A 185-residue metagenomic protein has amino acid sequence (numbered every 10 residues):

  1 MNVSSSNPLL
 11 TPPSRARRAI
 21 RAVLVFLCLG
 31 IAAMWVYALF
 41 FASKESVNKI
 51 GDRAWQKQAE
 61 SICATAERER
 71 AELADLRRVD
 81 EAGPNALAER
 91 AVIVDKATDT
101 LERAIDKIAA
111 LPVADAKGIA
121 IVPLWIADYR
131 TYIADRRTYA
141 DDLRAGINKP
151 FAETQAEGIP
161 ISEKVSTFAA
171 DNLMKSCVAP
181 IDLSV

Functional and structural regions predicted by a protein language model:
M1-I20: Terminal targeting segments of Actinobacterial cell-envelope proteins
R21-L39: Hydrophobic membrane-insertion alpha-helices, especially the h-region of bacterial N-terminal signal peptides
A22, S43, A88-E89: Short, positively charged
C28-G30, N48, G118: Intrinsically disordered, low-complexity regions enriched in Ser/Pro/Gly/Gln/His and often acidic
A33-W55: C-terminal region of N-terminal signal peptides and the immediate post-cleavage residues of exported proteins
W55-T131, D135-A140, P150-V185: Alpha-helical segments in soluble extracytoplasmic regions
L143-I147: Amphipathic, charged alpha-helical scaffolds that flank and support histidine-based chemistry in signaling
